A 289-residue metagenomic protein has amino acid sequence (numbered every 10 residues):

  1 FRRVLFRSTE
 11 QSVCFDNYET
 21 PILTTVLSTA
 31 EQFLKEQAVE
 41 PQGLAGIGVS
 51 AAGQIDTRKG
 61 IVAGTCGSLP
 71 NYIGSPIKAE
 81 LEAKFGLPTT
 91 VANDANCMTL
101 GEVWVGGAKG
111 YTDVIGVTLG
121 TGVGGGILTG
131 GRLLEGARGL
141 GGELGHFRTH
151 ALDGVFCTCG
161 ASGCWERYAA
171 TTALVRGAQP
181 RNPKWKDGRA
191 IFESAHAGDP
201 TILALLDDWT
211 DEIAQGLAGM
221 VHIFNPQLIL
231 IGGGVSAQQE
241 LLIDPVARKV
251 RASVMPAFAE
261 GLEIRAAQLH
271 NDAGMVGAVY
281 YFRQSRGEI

Functional and structural regions predicted by a protein language model:
F1-L5: Short, small-residue-biased leader/transition segments that mark boundaries at the very start of proteins
R7-P21, E82-K84, T90-A92, W104-D208: Glycine/GP-enriched mid-protein hinge/lid loop-to-helix segment characteristic of carbohydrate kinases
T9-G43, W165-R167, A173-L230, V235-D244 (+1 more regions): Adenine-nucleotide phosphate-binding core of ATP-dependent small-molecule kinases
F15-L27, Q42-I47, G53-D113, L241-S253: Glycine-rich phosphate-binding loop and adjoining helix at the ATP-binding site of ATP-dependent phosphoryl-transfer
A52-I55, G120-G122, V235: Short glycine-rich anion-binding loops that position phosphate/pyrophosphate groups of nucleotides and phosphorylated
G53-I55, G154, P256, E288: Active-site/binding-pocket entry motifs
T90-V103, A237-I289: Glycine-rich phosphate-binding/hydrolytic loop that grips phosphoryl groups
